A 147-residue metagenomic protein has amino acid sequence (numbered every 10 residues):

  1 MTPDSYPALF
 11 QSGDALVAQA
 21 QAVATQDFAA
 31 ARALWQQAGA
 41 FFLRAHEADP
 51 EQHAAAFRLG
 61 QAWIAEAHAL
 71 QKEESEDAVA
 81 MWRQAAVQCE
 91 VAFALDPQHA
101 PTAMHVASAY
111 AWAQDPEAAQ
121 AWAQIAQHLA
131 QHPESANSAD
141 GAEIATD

Functional and structural regions predicted by a protein language model:
A8, A55, T102, S135-S138: TPR alpha-solenoid repeat register
A45, V91-A92, I125-A126: Canonical positions in the second alpha-helix
A48, L95, H128-L129, P133: Structural marker of alpha-solenoid helical repeat scaffolds
